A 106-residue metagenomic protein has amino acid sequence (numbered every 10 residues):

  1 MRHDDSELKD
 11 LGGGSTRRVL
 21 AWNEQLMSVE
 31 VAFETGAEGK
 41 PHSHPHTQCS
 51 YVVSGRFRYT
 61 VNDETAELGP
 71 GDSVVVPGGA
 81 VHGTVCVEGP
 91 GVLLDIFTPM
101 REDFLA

Functional and structural regions predicted by a protein language model:
M1-V29, A106: A short, N-terminal "cap"/entry segment at the start of jelly-roll beta-barrel domains of the cupin/DSBH fold
Q25, C49, E64-T65, V81 (+1 more regions): A short, glycine- and basic residue-enriched loop/turn that sits immediately adjacent to a domain's principal
V29-S43: Conserved short histidine dyad/triad with adjacent acidic residue
G39-P41, Y59-T60, V76, H82-E88: Short beta-strand His + acidic residue motifs that chelate non-heme Fe in jelly-roll/DSBH and cupin folds
H46-F57, N62: Glycine- and acidic-residue-biased ligand/ion/polar-headgroup-sensing regions
E64-G78: Short acidic-glycine-tyrosine-enriched beta hairpin
G78-D103: Ligand-binding loop in jelly-roll beta-barrel domains
